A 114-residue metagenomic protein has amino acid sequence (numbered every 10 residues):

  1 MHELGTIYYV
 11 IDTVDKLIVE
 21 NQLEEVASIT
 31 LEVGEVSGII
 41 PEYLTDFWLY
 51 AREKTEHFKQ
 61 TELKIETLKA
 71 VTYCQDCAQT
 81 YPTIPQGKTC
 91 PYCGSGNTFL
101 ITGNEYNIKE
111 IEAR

Functional and structural regions predicted by a protein language model:
M1-T61: Long, charged N-terminal interaction/targeting segments
E32-V36, E66-A70, I111: Short loop/turn motifs enriched for small/polar and acidic residues
E62-K69, Q79-I84: Short, flexible, mixed-charge glycine/proline-rich loop motifs that serve as phosphate/nucleic-acid-contacting
T72, K88, Y106: Cys/His-enriched microdomains
C74-C77, C90-C93: Short cysteine-rich clusters marking metal-coordination/redox-active sites
P82, S95-F99: Short functional micro-motifs and their immediate structural scaffolds
L100-E110: Short metal-binding segments enriched for Cys and/or His
